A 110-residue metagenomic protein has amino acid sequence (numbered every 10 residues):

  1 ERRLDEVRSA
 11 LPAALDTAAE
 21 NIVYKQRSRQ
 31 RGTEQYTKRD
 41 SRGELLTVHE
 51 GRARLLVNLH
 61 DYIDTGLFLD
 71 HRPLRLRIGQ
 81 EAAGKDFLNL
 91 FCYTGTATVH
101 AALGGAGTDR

Functional and structural regions predicted by a protein language model:
E1-D5, G107-R110: Proteins with a high burden of low-complexity, intrinsically disordered sequence enriched in S/T/G/P/A and R, requiring
R3-F68, L76, Q80: Non-catalytic substrate-recognition/targeting regions of SAM-dependent transferases
L67-D70, V99-H100: A short secondary-structure junction signal
E81-R110: Conserved SAM/SAH cofactor-binding pocket of Class I
